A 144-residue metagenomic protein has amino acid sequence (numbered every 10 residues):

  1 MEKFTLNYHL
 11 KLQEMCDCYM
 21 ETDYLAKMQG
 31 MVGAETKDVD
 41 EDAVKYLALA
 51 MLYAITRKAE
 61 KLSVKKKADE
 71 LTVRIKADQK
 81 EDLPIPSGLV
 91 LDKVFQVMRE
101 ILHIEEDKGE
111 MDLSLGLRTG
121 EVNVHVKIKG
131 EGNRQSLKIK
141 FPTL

Functional and structural regions predicted by a protein language model:
M1-Y24: Short, low-complexity N-terminal regulatory "tails/caps" that precede and couple sensory modules
D23-L144: N-terminal "pre-motor" subdomain/linker immediately upstream of P-loop NTPase catalytic cores
